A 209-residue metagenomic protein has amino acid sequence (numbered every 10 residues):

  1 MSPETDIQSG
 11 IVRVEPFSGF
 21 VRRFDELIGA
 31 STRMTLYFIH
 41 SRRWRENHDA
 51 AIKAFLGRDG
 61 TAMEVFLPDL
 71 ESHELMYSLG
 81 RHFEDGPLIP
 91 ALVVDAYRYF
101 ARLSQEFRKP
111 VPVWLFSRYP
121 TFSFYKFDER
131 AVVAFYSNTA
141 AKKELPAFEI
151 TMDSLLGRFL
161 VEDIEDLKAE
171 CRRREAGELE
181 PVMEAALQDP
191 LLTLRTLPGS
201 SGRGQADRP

Functional and structural regions predicted by a protein language model:
M1-G29: N-terminal localization/anchoring segments of enzymes in phospholipid and broader phosphate metabolism
S2-D6, A101-R108: Short, conserved catalytic or adaptor-binding loops enriched in Gly and charged residues
G29-E106: Primarily the HKD phosphodiesterase
F66, P112-W114: General small-molecule cofactor/ligand-binding pocket signal
P112, V133-P209: Signature of lipid phosphatidyltransferase scaffolds
R118-Y119: Short, small/polar residue-rich loop motifs at catalytic or cofactor-binding pockets
S123-Y125: Short beta-strand scaffold segments in enzyme catalytic cores
